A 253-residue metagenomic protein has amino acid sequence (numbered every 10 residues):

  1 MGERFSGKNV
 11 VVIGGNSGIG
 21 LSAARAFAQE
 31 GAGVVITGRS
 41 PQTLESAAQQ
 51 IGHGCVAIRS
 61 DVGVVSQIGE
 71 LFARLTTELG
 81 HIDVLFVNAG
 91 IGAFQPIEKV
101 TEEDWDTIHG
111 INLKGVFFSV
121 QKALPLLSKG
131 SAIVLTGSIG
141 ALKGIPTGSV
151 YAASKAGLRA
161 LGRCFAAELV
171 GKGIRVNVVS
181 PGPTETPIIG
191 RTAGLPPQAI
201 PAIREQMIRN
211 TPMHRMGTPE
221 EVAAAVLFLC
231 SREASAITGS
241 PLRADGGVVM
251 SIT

Functional and structural regions predicted by a protein language model:
N16-G18: Conserved glycine-rich cofactor-binding loop
P96-I97, T101-T107, M207: Substrate-binding pocket helix/loop in short-chain dehydrogenase/reductase
I97-E98, G130, K143-S149, G171-K172 (+2 more regions): Active-site loop immediately N-terminal to the catalytic Tyr-X3-Lys motif of short-chain dehydrogenase/reductase
V120, S154, G162: Active-site helix of classical SDR
P125-L126, A167-G171, S235: Alpha-helical segment proximal to the catalytic Tyr-Lys
S138: Residue(s) in the substrate-gating loop at a strand-loop-helix junction that position the organic substrate next
K143, L227, T238-T253: Short C-terminal tail/terminal secondary-structure segment of NAD(P)H-dependent dehydrogenase/reductase domains
